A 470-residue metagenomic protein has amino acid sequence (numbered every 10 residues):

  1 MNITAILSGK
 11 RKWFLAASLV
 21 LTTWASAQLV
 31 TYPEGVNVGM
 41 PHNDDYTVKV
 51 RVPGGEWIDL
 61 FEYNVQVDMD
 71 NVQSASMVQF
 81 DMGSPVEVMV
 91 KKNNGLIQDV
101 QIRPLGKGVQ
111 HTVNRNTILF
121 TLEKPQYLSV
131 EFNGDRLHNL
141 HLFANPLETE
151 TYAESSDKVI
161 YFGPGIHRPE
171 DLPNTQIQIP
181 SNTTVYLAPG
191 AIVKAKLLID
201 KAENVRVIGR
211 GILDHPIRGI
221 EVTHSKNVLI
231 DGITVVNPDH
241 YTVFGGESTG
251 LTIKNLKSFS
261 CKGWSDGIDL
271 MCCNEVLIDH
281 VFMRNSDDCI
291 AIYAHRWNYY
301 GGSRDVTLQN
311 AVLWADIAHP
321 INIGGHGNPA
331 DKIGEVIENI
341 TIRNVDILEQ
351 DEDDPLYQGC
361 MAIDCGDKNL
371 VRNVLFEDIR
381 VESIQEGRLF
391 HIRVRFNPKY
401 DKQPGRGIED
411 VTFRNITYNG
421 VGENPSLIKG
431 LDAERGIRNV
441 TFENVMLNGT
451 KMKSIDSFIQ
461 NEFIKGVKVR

Functional and structural regions predicted by a protein language model:
M1-Q28: Bacterial Sec-dependent N-terminal signal peptides
N2, A27-S181, I192-A195, K201-N204 (+3 more regions): Extracellular "leader-to-stem" segments immediately downstream of a signal peptide or signal-anchor in secreted/lumenal
V48, V88-V90, V100-I102, V130 (+12 more regions): Hydrophobic beta-strand residues in large extracellular and virion-surface proteins
K92, L122, I233-T234, V281-F282 (+3 more regions): Non-cytosolic beta-sheet module surface loops
F120-L122, H167-T184, I192-I208, D214-L229 (+8 more regions): Extracellular beta-strand-rich solenoid/capping regions of secreted or surface-exposed proteins that bind or remodel
D171-N174, K194-L198, H215-I220, P238-G245 (+9 more regions): Short glycine/acidic-rich loop motifs that flank beta-strands on beta-rich extracellular proteins
N182-T184, P189, E203-L213, K226-N237 (+8 more regions): Right-handed parallel beta-helix
D351-R470: Extracellular beta-rich repeat passengers
